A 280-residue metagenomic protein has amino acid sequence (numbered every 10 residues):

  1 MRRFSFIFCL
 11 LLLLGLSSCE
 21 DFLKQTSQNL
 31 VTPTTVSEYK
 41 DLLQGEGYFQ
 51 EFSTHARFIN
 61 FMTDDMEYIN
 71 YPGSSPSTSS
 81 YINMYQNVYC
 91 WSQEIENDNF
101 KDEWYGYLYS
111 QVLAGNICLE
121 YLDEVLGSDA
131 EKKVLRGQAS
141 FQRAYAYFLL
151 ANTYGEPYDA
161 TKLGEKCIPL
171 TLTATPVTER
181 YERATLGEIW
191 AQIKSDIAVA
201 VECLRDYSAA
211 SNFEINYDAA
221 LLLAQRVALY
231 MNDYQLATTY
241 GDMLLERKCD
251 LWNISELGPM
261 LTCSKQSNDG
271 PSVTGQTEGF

Functional and structural regions predicted by a protein language model:
M1-F4: Positively charged n-region of N-terminal signal peptides that target proteins for export
L13-L16: Bacterial Sec-type N-terminal signal peptides, specifically the leucine/valine-rich hydrophobic h-region
C19-E67: Membrane-proximal, proline-rich intrinsically disordered regions
A56-F58, N232, T238-F280: Hydrophobic-face positions in mid-chain alpha helices that act as interaction patches
Y81-Y154, A184, A198-D206: Conserved, well-structured interaction surfaces
A114, I189, D196, C203 (+1 more regions): Alpha-helical solenoid repeat scaffolds, predominantly canonical TPR units
A151-Y158, S208, Y230-D233: Short coil/turn linking the two alpha-helices of tandem helical-hairpin repeats
